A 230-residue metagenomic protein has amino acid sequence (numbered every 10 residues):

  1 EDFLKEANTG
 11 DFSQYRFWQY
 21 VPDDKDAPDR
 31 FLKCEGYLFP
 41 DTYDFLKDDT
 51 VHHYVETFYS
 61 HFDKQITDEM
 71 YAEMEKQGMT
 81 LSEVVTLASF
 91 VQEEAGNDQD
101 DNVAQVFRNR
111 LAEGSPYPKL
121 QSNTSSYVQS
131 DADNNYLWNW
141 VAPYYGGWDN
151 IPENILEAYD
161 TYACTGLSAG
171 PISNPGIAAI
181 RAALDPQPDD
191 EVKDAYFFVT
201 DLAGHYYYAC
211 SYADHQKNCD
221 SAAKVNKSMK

Functional and structural regions predicted by a protein language model:
E1-K5: Extended intrinsically disordered, low-complexity coil regions enriched in Ser, Thr, Gly, Ala and often Pro
E6-K230: Bacterial extracytoplasmic/cell-wall-associated proteins, especially those involved in peptidoglycan
